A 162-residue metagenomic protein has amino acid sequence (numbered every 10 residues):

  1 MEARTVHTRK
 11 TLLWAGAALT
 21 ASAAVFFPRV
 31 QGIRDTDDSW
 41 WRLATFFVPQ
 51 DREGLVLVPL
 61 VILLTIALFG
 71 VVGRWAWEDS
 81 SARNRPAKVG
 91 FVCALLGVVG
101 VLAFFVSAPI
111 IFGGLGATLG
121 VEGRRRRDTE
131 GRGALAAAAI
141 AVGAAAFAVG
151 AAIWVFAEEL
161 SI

Functional and structural regions predicted by a protein language model:
M1-V6, D35-W40, S80-V98: Hydrophobic alpha-helical transmembrane segments
A3-A18, A134-V142: Alpha-helical transmembrane segments and their helix-start/interface "positive-inside/aromatic belt" motifs in integral
T5, L68-P86, T118-A138: Cytoplasmic membrane-interface segments at the C-terminal ends of transmembrane helices
L12-A24, F91-L96, G143-A146: Alpha-helical transmembrane segments
L19-L64: Hydrophobic transmembrane helix segments
F46-D51, L64-S80, V99-V101, F156: Short juxtamembrane and helix-loop transition motifs at transmembrane-helix boundaries in membrane proteins
K88-L119: Hydrophobic alpha-helical transmembrane segments of integral membrane proteins
A146-I162: Juxtamembrane boundary at the C-terminal end of a transmembrane helix
